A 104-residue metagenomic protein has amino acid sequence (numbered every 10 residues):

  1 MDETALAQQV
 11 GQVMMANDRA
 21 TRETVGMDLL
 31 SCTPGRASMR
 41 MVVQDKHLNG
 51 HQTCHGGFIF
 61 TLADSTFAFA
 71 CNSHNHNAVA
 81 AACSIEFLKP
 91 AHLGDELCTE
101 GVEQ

Functional and structural regions predicted by a protein language model:
M1-Q104: Terminal targeting signals and extreme-terminal segments of soluble enzymes
